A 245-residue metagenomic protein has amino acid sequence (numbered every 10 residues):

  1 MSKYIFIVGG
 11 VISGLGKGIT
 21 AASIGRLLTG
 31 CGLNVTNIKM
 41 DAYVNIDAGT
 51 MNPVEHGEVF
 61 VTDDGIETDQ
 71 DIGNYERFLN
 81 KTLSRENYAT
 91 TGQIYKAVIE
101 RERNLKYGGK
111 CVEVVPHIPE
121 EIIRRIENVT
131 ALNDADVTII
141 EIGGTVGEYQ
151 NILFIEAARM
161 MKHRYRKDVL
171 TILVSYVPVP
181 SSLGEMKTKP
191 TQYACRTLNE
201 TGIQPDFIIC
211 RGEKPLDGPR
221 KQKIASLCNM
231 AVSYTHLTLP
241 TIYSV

Functional and structural regions predicted by a protein language model:
M1-L237, S244: Flexible phosphate-sensing "switch/lid" loops adjacent to ATP/NTP-binding sites across phosphate-transfer
